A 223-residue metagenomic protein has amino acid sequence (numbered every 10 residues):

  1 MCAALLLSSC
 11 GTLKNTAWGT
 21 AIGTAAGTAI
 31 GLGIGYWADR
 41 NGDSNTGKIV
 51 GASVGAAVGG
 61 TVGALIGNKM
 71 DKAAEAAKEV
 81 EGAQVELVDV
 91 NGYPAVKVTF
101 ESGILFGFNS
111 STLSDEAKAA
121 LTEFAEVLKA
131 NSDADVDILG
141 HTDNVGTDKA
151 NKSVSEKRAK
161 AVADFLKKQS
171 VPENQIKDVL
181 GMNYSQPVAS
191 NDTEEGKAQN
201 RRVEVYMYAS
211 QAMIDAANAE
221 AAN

Functional and structural regions predicted by a protein language model:
M1-C2: Sec-dependent N-terminal signal peptides
L5-S9: C-terminal motif of bacterial Sec signal peptides marking the signal peptidase cleavage site
G11-K78: Short, low-complexity, glycine-enriched hydrophobic/amphipathic alpha-helices that associate with lipid bilayers
I30, M70-A74, S110, K118 (+4 more regions): Extracytoplasmic/secreted envelope proteins and their assembly/folding machinery, especially bacterial periplasmic
T46-S53, T61-A134, A209-N223: Periplasmic peptidoglycan-binding/tethering modules of Gram-negative envelope proteins
E123-S153: A short, charged
H141-A216, N223: Periplasmic OmpA-like peptidoglycan-binding domain that tethers envelope proteins to the cell wall
